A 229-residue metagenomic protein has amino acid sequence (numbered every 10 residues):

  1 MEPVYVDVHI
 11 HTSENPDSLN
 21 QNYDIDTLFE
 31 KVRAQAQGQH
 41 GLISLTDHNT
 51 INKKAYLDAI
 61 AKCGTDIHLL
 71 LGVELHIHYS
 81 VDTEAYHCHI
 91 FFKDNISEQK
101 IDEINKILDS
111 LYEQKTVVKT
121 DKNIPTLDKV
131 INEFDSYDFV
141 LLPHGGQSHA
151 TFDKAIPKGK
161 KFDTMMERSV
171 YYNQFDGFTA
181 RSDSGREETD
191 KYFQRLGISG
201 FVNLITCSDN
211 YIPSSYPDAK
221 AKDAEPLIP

Functional and structural regions predicted by a protein language model:
M1-L42, N52-L70, I77-E98, H149-P229: Charged catalytic cores and adjacent phosphate/nucleic-acid-binding surfaces used for phosphate/nucleic-acid chemistry
Y86, F92-S136: Binuclear metal-dependent hydrolase catalytic cores centered on His/Asp/Glu-rich metal-binding motifs
V117-T164, D176: Hydrophobic, aromatic-enriched interface-forming segments
